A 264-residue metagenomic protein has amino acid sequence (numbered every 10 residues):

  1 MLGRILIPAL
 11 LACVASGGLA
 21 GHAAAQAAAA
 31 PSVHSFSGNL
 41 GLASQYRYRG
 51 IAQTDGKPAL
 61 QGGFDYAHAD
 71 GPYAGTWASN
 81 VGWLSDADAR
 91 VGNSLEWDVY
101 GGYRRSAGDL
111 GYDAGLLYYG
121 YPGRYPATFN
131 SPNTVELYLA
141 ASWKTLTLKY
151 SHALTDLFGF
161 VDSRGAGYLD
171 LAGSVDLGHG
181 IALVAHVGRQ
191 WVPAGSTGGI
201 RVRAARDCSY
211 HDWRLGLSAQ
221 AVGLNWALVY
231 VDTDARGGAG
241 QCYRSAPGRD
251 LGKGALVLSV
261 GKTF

Functional and structural regions predicted by a protein language model:
M1-S35: Cleavable N-terminal export/targeting peptides
Q26-L84: Short glycine/proline- and aromatic-enriched beta-strand/turn motifs that initiate or cap beta-hairpins
H34, G56-L60, N93-W97, L110 (+6 more regions): Residues that define the transmembrane beta-barrel architecture of outer-membrane proteins
L40-S44, G62-H68, V99-R105, L116 (+4 more regions): Residues on the lipid-exposed face of transmembrane beta-strands in outer-membrane beta-barrel proteins
L42-Y48, H68, A78-G82, R105 (+7 more regions): Transmembrane beta-strands of outer-membrane beta-barrel pores
Y48-D55, L84-G92, R124-P132, A153 (+3 more regions): Outer-membrane beta-barrel translocator domains and adjoining extracellular loop/strand segments of Gram-negative
P72-A107, A114-S131: Surface-exposed loop and membrane-interface regions of Gram-negative outer-membrane beta-barrel proteins
L215, A219-L224, Y230, R249-F264: Outer-membrane beta-barrel "beta-signal"
